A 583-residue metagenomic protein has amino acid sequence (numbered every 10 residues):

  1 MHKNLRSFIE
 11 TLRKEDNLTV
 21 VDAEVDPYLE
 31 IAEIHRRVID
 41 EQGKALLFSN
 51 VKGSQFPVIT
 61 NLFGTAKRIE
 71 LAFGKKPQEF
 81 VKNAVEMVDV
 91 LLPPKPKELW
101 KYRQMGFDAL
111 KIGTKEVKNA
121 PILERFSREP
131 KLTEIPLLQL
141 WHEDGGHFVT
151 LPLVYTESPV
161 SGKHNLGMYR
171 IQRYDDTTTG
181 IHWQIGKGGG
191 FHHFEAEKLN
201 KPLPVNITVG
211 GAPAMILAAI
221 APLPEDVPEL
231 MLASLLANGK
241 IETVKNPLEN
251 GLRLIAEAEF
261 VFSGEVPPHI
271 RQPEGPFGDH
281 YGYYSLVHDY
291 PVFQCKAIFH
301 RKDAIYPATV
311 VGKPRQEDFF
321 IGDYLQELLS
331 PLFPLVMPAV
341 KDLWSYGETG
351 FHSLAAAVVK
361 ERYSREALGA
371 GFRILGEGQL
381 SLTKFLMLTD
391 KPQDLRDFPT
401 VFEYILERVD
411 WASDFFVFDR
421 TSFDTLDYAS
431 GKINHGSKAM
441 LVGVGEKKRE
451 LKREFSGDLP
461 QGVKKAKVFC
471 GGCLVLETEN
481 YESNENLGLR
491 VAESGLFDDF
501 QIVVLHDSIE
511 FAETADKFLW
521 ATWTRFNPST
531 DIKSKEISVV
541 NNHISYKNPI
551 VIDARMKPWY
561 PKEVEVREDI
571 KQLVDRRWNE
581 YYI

Functional and structural regions predicted by a protein language model:
M1-F277, G282-V292, K296-I583: Extended, highly charged
